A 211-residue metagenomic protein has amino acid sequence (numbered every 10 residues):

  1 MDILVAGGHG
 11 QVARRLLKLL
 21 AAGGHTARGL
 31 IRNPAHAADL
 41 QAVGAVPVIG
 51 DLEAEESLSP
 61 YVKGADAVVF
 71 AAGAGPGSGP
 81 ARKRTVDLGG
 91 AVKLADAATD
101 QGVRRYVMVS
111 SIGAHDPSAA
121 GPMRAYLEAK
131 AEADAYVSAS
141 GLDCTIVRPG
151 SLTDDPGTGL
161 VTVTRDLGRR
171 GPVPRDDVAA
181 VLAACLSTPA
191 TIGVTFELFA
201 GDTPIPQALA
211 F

Functional and structural regions predicted by a protein language model:
M1-H25: N-terminal Rossmann NAD(P)H-binding glycine-rich loop of SDR-like oxidoreductase domains
D2, D66-A67, R105: Structural motif
L4, R28, V48, V107 (+1 more regions): Conserved beta-strand positions in the Rossmann-like core of class I SAM-dependent methyltransferases
V12, V68, V147, V178-L182 (+1 more regions): Non-catalytic, hydrophobic alpha-helical segments
A22-G23, V43, S140: Conserved dinucleotide-binding and phosphotransfer motif residues
G29-K93, A97-D100, L186-S187: NAD(P)H-binding glycine-rich loop region in Rossmannoid oxidoreductase-like domains and their noncatalytic homologs
A74-T164: Glycine-/Pro-rich loop/turn segments that contact NAD(P) or position catalytic residues in Rossmann-like domains
D154-F211: Active-site-lining helix/loop region of Rossmann-like oxidoreductase modules
